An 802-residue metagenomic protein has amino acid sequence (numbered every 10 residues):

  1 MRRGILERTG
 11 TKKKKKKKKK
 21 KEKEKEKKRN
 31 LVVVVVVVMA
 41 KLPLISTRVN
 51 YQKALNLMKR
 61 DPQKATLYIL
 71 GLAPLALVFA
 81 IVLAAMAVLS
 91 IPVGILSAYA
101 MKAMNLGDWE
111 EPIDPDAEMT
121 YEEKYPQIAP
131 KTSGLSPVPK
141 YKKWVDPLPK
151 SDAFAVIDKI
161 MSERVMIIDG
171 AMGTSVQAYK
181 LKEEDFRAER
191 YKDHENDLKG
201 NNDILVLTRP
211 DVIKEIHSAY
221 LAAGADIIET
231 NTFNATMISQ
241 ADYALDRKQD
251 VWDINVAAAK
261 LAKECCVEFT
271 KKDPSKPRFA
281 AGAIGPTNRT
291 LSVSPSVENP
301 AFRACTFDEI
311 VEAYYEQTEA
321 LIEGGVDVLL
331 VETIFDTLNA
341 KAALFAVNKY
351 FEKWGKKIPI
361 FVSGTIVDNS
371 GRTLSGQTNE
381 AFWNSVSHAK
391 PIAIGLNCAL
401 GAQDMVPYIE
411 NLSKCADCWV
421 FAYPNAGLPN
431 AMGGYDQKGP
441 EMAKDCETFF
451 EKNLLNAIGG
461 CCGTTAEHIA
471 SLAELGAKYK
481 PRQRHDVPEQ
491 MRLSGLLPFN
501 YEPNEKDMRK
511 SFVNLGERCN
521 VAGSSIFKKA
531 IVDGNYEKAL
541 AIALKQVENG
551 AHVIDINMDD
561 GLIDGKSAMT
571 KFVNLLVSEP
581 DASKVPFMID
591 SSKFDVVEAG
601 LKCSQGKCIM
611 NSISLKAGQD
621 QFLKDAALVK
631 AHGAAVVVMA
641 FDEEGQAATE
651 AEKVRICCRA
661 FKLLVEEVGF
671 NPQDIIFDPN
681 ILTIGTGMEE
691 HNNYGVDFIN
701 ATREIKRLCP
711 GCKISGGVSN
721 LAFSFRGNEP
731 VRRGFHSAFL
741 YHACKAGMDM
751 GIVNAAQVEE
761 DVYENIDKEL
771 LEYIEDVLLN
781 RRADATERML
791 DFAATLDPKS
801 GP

Functional and structural regions predicted by a protein language model:
R2-R3, R8, R29, R48 (+1 more regions): Basic polycationic patches enriched in arginine
E7, T11-K13, T47-V49, E122 (+1 more regions): Serine/threonine-rich, low-complexity intrinsically disordered segments
K12-K28, V33-V37: Long, low-complexity Q/N-rich tracts
M39, P43-T47, K59, Q63-T66 (+1 more regions): A hydrophobic membrane-anchoring feature enriched in long, contiguous, low-charge segments that mark signal-anchor
L96, A103-P115: Membrane-proximal, acidic/low-complexity disordered segments on the non-cytosolic side of organellar membranes
D114-P802: Domain-level signal for soluble alpha/beta catalytic cores
